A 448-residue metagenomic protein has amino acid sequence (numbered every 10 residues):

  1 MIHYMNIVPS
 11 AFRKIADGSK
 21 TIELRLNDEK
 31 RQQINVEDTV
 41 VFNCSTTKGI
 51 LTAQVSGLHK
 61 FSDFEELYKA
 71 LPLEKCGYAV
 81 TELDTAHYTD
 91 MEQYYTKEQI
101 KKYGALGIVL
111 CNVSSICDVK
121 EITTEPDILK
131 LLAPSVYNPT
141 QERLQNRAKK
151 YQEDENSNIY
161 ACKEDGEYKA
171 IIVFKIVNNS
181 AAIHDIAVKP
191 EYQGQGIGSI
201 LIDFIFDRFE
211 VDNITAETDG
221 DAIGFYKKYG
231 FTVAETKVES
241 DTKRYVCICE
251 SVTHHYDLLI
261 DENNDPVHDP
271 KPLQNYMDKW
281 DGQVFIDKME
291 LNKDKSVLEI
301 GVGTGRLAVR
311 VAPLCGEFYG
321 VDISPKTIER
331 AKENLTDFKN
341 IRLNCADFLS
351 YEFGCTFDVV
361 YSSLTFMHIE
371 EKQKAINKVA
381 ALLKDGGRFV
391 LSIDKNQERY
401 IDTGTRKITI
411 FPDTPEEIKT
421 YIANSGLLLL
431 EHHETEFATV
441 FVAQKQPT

Functional and structural regions predicted by a protein language model:
S115-N146: Short amphipathic alpha-helix that is part of the acyltransferase structural core
N138-P139, R143, K227, S251-L291 (+1 more regions): Conserved class I S-adenosyl-L-methionine
G194-D207: Conserved acetyl-CoA-binding loop-helix of GNAT-fold acetyltransferases
F209-G220: Conserved GNAT acetyl-CoA-binding A-motif
T304-L349: Class I SAM-dependent methyltransferase SAM/SAH-binding core
Y361: A conserved beta-strand element that flanks and buttresses the S-adenosyl-L-methionine
Q373-D385: A short glycine-rich, Lys/Arg-flanked "PGG" loop and its adjoining helix->strand segment in the class I
G386-I393: Conserved beta-strand signature within the Rossmann-like core of class I S-adenosyl-L-methionine
